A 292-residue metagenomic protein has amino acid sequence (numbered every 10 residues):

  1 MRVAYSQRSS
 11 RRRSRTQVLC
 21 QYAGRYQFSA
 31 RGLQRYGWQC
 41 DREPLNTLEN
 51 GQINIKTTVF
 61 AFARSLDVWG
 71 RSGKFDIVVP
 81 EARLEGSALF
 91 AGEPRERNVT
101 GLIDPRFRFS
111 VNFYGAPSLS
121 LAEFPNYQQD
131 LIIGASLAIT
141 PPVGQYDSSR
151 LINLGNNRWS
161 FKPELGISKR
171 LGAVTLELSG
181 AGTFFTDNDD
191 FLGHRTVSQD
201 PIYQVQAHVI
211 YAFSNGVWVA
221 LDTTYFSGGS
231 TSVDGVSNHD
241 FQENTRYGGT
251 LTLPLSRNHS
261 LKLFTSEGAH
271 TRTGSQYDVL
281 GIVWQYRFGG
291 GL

Functional and structural regions predicted by a protein language model:
G24, Y36, D67-R71, A82 (+5 more regions): Outer-membrane beta-barrel channels and translocator barrels
R25, Q52-F60, T100-F107, L131 (+4 more regions): Residues that define the transmembrane beta-barrel architecture of outer-membrane proteins
Q27-S29, G73-I77, F107, L131-L137 (+5 more regions): Transmembrane beta-strands of outer-membrane beta-barrel proteins
R31-L33, F60-R64, F107-F113, L137 (+6 more regions): Residues on the lipid-exposed face of transmembrane beta-strands in outer-membrane beta-barrel proteins
L33-Q39, V79-E85, F113, I139-Q145 (+5 more regions): Transmembrane beta-strands of outer-membrane beta-barrel pores
Y36-T57, P94-R95, S148-G155: Surface-exposed strand-loop-strand hairpins of Gram-negative outer-membrane beta-barrel proteins
C40, L192-L292: Outer membrane beta-barrel transmembrane domains
A82-S198, H239-D240: Outer-membrane pore/translocation modules
